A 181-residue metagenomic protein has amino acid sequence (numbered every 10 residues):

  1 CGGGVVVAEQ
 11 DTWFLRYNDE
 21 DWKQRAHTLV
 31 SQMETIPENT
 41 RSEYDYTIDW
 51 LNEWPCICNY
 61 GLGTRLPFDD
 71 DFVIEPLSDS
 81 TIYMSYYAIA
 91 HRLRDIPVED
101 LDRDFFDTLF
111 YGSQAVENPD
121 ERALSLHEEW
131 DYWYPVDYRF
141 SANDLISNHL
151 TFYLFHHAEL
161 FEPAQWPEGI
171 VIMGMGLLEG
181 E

Functional and structural regions predicted by a protein language model:
C1-E181: Structured secondary-structure scaffolds
